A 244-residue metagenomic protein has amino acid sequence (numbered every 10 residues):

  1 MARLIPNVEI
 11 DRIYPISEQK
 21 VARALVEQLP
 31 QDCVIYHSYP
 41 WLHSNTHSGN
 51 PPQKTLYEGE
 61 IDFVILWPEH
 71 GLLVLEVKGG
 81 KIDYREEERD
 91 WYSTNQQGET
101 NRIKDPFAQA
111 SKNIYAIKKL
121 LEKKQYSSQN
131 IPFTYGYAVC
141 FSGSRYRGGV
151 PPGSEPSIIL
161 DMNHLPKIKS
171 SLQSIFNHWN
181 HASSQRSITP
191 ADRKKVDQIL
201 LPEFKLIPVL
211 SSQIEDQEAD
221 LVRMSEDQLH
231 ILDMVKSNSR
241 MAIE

Functional and structural regions predicted by a protein language model:
M1-R223, L229, M234: Intrinsically disordered, low-complexity Ser/Thr/Pro/Gly-rich regulatory segments
Q228-L229, I243: Glycine-rich phosphate-binding P-loop
S237-E244: Walker A/P-loop
